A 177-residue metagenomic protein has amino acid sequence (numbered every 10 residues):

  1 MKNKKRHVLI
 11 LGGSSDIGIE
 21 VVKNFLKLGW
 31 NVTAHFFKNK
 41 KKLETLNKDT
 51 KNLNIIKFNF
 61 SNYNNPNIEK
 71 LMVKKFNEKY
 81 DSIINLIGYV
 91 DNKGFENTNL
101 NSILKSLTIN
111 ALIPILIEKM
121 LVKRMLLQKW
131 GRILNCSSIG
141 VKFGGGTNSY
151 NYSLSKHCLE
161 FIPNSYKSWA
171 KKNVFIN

Functional and structural regions predicted by a protein language model:
R6, K79-D81, M125-S138, K172-V174: Active-site loop of short-chain dehydrogenase/reductase
S14, V22: N-terminal Rossmann NAD(P)H-binding glycine-rich loop of SDR-like oxidoreductase domains
D49-N64: Rossmann-fold cofactor-recognition segment
I84-N92: Conserved NAD(P)H cofactor-binding loop of Rossmann-fold oxidoreductase domains
G94-F95, S102-L107: Substrate-binding pocket helix/loop in short-chain dehydrogenase/reductase
E118-K119, N164: A short, exposed helix-loop element centered on a Lys and neighboring polar residues
R132-C158, P163-K171: Catalytic loop of short-chain dehydrogenase/reductase
